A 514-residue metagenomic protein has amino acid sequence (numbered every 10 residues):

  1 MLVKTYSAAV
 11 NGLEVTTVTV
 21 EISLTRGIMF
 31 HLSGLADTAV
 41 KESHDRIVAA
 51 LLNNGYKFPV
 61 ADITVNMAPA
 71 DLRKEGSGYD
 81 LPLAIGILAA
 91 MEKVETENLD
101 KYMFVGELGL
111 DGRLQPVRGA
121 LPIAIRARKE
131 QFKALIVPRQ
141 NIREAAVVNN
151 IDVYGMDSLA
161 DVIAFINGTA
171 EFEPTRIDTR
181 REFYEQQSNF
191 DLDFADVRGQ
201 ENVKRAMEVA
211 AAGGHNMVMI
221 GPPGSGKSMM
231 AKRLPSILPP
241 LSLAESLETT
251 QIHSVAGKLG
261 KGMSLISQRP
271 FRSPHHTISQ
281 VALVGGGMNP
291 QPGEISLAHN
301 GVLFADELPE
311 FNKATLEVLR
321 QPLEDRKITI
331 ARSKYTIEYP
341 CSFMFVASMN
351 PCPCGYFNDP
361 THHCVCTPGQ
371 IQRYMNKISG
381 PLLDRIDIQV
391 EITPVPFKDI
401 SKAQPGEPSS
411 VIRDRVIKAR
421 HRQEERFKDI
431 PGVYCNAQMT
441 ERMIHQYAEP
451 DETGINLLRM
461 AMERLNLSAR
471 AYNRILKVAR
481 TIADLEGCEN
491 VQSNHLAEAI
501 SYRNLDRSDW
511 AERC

Functional and structural regions predicted by a protein language model:
M1-V218, P222-S228, A331, A471-Y472 (+1 more regions): Peripheral, non-AAA+ core regions of ATP-driven protein-machinery
V18-L24, L283, D387-V390: Short beta-strand elements
S33-H44, P59, N66-G76, P290 (+1 more regions): Basic, amphipathic alpha-helical bundle interface domains used for macromolecular binding and assembly
A170-V209, G213, P240-I295: P-loop NTPase nucleotide-binding/switch module
M219-G260, D325: Walker A/P-loop
G221, G285, E307: The Walker A (P-loop) glycine that initiates the GxxxxGKT/S ATP-binding motif of P-loop NTPases
N300, D306-E307, V318: Walker B catalytic acidic pair
